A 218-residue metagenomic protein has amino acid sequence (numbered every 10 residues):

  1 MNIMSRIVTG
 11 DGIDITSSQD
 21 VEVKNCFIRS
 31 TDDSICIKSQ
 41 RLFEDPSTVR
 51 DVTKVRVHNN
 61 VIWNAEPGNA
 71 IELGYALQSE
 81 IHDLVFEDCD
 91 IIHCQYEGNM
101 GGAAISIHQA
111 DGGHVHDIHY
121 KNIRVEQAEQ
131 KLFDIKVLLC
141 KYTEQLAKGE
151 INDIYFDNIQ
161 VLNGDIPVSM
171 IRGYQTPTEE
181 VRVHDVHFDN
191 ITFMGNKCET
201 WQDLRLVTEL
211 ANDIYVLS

Functional and structural regions predicted by a protein language model:
M1-S218: Extracellular/periplasmic carbohydrate-active domains that bind, remodel, or depolymerize complex polysaccharides
